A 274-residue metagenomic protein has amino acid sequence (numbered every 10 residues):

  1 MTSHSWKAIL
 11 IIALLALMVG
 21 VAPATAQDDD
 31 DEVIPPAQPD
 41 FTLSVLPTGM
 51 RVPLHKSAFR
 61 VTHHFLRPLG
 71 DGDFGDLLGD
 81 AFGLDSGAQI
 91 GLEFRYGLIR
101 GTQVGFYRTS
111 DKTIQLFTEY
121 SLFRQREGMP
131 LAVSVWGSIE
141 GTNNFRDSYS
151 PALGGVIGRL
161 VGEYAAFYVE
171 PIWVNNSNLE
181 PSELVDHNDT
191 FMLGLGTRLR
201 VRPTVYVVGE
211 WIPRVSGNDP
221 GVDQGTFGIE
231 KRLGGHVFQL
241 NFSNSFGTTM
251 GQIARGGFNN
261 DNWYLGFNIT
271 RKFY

Functional and structural regions predicted by a protein language model:
M1-Q38, Y274: Cleavable N-terminal export/targeting peptides
A26-N144, S148-L153, G158-N178, T190 (+3 more regions): Transmembrane beta-barrel domains of Gram-negative outer membranes and organellar outer membranes
P181-E210: A contiguous binding-surface segment within folded domains or other stable secondary-structure elements
